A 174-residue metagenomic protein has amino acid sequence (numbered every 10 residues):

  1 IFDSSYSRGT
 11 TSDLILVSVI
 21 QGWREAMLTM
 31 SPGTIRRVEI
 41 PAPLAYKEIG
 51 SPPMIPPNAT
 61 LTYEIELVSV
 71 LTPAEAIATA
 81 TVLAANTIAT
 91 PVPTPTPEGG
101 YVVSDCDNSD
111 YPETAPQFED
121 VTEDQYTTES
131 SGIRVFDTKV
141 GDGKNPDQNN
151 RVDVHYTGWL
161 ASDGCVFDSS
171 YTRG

Functional and structural regions predicted by a protein language model:
I1-G174: Cross-family detector of peptidyl-prolyl cis-trans isomerase
